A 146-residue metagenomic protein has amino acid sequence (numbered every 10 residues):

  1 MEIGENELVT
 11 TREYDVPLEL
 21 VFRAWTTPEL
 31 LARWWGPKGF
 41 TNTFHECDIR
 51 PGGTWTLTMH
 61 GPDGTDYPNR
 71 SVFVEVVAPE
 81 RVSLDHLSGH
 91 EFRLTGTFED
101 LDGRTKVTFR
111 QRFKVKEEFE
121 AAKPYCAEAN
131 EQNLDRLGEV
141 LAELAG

Functional and structural regions predicted by a protein language model:
M1-T41: Hydrophobic ligand-binding cavity/cleft-lining segments
V9-D15, D48, T58, V72 (+1 more regions): Generic structural detector for well-ordered beta-strands
L18-E19, R50, V74-E80, T97-K106: A short, structured loop/turn motif at beta-sheet edges
V21-F22, L31, W55-L57, F73 (+4 more regions): Hydrophobic pocket/interface hotspot
T43-D85: Glycine-rich portal/gate segments that line the openings of hydrophobic small-molecule binding cavities
F44, L141-G146: Short, highly charged C-terminal tails/helix-capping segments
S83-Q132: Beta-strand/loop substructures that line and gate deep hydrophobic ligand-binding cavities in soluble
